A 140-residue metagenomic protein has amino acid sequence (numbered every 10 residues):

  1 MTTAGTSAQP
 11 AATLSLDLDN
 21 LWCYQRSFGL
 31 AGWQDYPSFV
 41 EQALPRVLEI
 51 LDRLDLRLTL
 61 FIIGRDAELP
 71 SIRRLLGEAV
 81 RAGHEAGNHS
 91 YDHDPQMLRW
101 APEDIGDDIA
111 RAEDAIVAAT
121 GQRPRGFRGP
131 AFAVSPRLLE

Functional and structural regions predicted by a protein language model:
M1-G126, A131-E140: Catalytic alpha-helical scaffold of carbohydrate-active enzymes acting on polysaccharides/glycoconjugates
